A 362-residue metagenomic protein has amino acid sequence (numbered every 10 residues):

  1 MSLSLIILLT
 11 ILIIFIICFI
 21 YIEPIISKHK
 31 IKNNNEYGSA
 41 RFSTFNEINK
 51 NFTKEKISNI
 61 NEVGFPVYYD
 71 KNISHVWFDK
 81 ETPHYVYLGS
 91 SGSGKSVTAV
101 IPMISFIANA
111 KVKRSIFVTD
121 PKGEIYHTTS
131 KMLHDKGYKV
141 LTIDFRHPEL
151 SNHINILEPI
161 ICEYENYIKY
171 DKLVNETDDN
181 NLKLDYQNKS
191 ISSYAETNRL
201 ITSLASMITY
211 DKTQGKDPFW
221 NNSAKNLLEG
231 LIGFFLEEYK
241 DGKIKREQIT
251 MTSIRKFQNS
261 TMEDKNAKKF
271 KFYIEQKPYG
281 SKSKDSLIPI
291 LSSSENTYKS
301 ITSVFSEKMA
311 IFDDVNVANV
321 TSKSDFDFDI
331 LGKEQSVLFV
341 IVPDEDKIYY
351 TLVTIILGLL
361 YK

Functional and structural regions predicted by a protein language model:
M1-S105, A110-V112, E149, N166: Basic- and hydrophobic-enriched, low-structure N-terminal and domain-boundary segments that flank ATP-binding catalytic
P66, K71-N72, V76-K362: P-loop NTPase motor domains
